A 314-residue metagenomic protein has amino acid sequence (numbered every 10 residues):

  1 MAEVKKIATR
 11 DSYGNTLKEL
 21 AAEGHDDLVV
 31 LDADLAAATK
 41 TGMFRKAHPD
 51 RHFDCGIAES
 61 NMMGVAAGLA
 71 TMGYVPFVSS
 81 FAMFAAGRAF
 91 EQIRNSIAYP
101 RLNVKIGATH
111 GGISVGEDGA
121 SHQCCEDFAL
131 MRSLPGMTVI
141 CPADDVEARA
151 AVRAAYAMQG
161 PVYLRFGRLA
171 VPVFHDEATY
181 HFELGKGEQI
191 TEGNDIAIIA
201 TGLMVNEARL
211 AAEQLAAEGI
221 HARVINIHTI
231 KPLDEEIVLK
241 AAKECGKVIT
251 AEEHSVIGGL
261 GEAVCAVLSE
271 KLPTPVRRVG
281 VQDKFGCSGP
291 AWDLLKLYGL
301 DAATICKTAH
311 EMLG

Functional and structural regions predicted by a protein language model:
M1-R165, A170: Thiamine diphosphate
D11, L35-G42, K46, V115-G116 (+1 more regions): Thiamine diphosphate
